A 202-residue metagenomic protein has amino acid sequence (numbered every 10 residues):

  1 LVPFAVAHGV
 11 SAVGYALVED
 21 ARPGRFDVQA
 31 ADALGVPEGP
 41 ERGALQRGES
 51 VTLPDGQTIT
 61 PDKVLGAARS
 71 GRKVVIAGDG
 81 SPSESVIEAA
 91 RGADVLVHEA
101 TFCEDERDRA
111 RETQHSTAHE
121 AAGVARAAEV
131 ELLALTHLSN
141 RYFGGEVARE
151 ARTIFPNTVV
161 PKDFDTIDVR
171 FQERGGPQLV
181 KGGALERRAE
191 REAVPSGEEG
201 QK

Functional and structural regions predicted by a protein language model:
L1-L135, Y142-R149, I154, R170-K202: Metal-dependent phosphodiesterase/nuclease catalytic metal-binding core
S139-Y142, F164-T166: A short, acidic, flexible beta-alpha connecting loop/helix-capping segment that sits on the rim of active
N157-F164: Conserved phosphate-binding/catalytic loops in two-lobed NTP-binding clefts
